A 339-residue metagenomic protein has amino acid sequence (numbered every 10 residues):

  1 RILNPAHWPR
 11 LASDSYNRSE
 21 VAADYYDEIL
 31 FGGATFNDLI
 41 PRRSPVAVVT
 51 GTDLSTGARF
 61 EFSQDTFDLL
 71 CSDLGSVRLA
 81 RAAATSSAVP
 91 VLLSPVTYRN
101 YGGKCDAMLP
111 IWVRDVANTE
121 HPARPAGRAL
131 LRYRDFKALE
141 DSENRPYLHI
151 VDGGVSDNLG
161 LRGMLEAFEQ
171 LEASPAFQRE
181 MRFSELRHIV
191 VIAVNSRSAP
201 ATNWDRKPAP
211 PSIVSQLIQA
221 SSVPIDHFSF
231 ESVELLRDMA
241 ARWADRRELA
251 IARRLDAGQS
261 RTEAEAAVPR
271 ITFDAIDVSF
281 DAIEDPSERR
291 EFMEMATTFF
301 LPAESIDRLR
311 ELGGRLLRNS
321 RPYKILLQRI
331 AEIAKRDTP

Functional and structural regions predicted by a protein language model:
R1-P339: Catalytic domains of lipid- and phosphate-ester/thioester hydrolases
